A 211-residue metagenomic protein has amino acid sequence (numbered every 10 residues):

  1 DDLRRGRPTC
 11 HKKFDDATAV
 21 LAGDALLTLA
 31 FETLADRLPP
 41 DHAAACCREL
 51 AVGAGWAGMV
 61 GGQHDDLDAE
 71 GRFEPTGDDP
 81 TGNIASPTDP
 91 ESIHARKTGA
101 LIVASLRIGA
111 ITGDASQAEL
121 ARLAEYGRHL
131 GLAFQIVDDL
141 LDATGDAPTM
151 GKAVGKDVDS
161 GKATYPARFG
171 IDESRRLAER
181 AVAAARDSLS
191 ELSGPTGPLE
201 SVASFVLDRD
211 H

Functional and structural regions predicted by a protein language model:
D1-S188, P195-L207: Mg2+-dependent prenyl diphosphate-binding active-site environment of isoprenoid biosynthetic enzymes
